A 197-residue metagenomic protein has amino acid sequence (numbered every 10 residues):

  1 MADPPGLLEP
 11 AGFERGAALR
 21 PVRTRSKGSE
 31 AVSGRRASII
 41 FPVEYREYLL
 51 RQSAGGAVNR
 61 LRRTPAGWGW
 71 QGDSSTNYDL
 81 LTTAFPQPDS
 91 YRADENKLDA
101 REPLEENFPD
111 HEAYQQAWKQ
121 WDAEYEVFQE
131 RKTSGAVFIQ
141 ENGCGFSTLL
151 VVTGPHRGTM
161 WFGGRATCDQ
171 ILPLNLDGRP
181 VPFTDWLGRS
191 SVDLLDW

Functional and structural regions predicted by a protein language model:
M1-R131, G135-Q140: A surface-exposed partner-binding patch
G55-N59, R63, G67, P155-R157 (+2 more regions): Generic alpha-helical propensity signal that fires on short helical segments and nearby coil/disordered stretches
R63, T82-T83, A100, V151-V152 (+2 more regions): Generic detector of low-complexity/intrinsically disordered segments and short hydrophobic N-terminal stretches
S74-T76, G154-P155, G188: Basic, Gly/Ser/Thr-rich N-terminal segments that form RNA-phosphate-binding interfaces in CRISPR RAMP
V137-F138, F146-Q170: Low-complexity, glycine/alanine/valine/leucine- and proline-rich hydrophobic stretches
G164-W197: Long, compositionally biased interface segments
